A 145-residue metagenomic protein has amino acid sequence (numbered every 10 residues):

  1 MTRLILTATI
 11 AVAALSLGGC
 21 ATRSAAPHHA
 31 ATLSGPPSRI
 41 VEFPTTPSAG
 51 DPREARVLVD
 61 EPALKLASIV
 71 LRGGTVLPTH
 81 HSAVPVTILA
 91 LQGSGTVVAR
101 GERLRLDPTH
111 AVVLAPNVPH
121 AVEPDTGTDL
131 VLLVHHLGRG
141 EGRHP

Functional and structural regions predicted by a protein language model:
M1-L4: Positively charged n-region of N-terminal signal peptides that target proteins for export
T7-G18: Bacterial N-terminal signal peptides
C20-A63, P108, V112-V113, R143-P145: A short, N-terminal "cap"/entry segment at the start of jelly-roll beta-barrel domains of the cupin/DSBH fold
P52, K65-S82: Conserved short histidine dyad/triad with adjacent acidic residue
V70-R72, S82-V97: Short, conserved beta-strand element in jelly-roll/cupin
R72, L106-P119, E123-D125: Conserved metal-binding segment of the jelly-roll/cupin
P116-E141: Ligand-binding loop in jelly-roll beta-barrel domains
